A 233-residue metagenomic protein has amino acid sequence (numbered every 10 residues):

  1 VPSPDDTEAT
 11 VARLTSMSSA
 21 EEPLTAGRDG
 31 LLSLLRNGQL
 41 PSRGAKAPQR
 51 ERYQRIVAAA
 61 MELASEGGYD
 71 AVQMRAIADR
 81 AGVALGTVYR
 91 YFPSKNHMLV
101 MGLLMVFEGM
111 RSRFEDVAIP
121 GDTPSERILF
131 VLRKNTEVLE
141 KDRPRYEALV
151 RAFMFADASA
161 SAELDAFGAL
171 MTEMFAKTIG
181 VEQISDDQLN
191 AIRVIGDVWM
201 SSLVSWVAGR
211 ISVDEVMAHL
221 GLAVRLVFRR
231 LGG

Functional and structural regions predicted by a protein language model:
V1-E51, G232-G233: N-terminal intrinsically disordered/low-complexity leader segments
G38-Q39, R43-G44, A71-Q73, K95 (+1 more regions): Short glycine/proline-centered loop/turn elements that form peptide/ligand docking sites
R52, I56-A64, M110, N135 (+1 more regions): Short hydrophobic clusters on alpha-helical segments that form packing/core surfaces in small helical domains
R55, L63-H97, M101: Helix-turn-helix
M101, E115-K141, I195, M217: Hydrophobic alpha-helical connector segments
L104-R111: Short, basic, alpha-helical segments at the C-terminal edge of helix-turn-helix-like DNA-binding modules
R111, D157-M200, D214-R229: Amphipathic alpha-helical packing segments from all-alpha helical-bundle domains
T136-A158, D165, E173-A176, S201-S205: Amphipathic alpha-helical segments used for helix-helix packing
